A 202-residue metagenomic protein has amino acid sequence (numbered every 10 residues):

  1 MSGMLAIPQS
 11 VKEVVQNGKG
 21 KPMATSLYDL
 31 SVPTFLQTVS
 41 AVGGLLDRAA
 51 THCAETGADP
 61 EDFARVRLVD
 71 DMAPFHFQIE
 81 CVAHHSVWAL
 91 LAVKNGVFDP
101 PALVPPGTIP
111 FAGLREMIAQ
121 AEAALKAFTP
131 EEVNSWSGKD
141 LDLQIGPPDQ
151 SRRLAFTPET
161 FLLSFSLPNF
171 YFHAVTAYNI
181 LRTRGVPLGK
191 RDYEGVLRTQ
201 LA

Functional and structural regions predicted by a protein language model:
M1-M4: Methionine residue identity
K12-P22: Short, Lys/Arg-enriched N-terminal segments with co-localized hydrophobic residues within the first ~10-30 amino acids
A24-Q37, D59-H84, L103-L114, F156-N169 (+1 more regions): Alpha-helical scaffold segments that form or flank carboxylate-/histidine-based iron centers
V39, G43-A50, V87-L90, A119-K126 (+1 more regions): Structural signal for well-ordered, non-membrane alpha-helices
L45-A73, L91-P105, D149-L154: Helix-loop segments that flank and shape redox-cofactor active sites
C53-A64, A127-L162, E194: Acidic interhelical loop/turn segments
D71-P101, A121, F128: Conserved alpha-helical segments that form or flank metal/cofactor-binding pockets of metalloenzymes
E159-A202: C-terminal or internal capping secondary-structure element at the end of a domain, subdomain, or sheet
